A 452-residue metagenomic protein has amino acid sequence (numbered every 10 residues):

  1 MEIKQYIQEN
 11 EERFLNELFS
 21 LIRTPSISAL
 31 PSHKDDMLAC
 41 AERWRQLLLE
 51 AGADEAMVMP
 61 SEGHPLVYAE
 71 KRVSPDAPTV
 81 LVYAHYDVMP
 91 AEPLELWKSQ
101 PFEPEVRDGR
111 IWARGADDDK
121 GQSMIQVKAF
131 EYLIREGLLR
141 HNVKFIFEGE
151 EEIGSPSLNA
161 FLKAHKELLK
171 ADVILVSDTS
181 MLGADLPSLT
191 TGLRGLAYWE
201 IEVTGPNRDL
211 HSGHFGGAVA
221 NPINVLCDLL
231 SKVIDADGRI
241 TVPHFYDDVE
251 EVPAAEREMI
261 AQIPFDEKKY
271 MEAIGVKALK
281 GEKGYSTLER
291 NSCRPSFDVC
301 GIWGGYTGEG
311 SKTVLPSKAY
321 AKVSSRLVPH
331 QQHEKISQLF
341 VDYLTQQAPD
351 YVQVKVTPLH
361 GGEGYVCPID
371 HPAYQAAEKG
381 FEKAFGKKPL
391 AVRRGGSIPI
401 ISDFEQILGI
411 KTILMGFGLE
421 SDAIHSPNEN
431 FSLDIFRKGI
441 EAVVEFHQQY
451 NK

Functional and structural regions predicted by a protein language model:
M1-L94, K318, K335: N-terminal helical capping/dimerization or prosegment-like subdomains of hydrolases acting on amide or phosphate bonds
E50, G183-A184, T241-K318, P329-D342 (+2 more regions): An extended, acidic, His-containing surface patch that forms the Zn2+-binding/catalytic region of metallohydrolases
M59-S61, G115-D119, L390-G396: Active-site nucleophile and cofactor-binding loops and adjacent substrate-binding regions of central metabolic enzymes
A77-F147, K438: Active-site metal-coordination/substrate-binding segment of hydrolases, especially metallo-dependent peptidases
F102-G115, N207-D209, K383-K387, I424: Glycine/charged-rich beta-loop-alpha catalytic/anionic-binding loops adjacent to active sites
A116-K280, L288-P295, F404-Q406, N428-D434: Fold-level recognition of mixed alpha/beta catalytic cores in primary-metabolism enzymes, strongest
D117, N207-D209, S325-H333, G362: A generic structural motif
A197, A319-A321: Hydrophobic core residues within well-ordered beta-strands of beta-rich domains
